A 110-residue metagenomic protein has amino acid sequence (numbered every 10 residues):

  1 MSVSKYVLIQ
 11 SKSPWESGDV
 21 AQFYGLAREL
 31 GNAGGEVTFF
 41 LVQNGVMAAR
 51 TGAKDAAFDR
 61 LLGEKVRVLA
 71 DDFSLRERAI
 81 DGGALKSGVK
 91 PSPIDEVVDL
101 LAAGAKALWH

Functional and structural regions predicted by a protein language model:
M1-K5, G31-A33, L100-A102: Glycine-rich phosphate/diphosphate-binding loops that line cofactor/substrate pockets in enzymes
S2-A21, Q43-A49: Short, glycine-rich nucleotide/cofactor-binding loops
K5, G35-T38, R67: Residues at the starts of beta-strands that form the adenosine-phosphate
D19-G34: Histidine-anchored nucleotide/phosphate-binding helix
A27, D55-D59, V98: Short amphipathic alpha-helical segments and helix-helix/interface helices
F40, G45-F58: N-terminal beta-loop-helix "entrance" segment that forms/cooperates in small-molecule cofactor or anionic ligand
K54-D81: A glycine-rich helix N-cap at a beta->alpha junction
R78-H110: C-terminal structural segments of small proteins and small subunits
